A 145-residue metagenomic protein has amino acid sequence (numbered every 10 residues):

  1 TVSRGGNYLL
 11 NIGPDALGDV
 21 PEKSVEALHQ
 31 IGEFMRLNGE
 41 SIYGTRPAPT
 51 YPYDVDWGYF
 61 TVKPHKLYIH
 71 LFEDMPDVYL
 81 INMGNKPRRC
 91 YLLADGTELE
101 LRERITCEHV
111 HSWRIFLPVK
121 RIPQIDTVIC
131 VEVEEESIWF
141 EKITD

Functional and structural regions predicted by a protein language model:
T1-D145: Mature catalytic domains of secreted/periplasmic carbohydrate-active enzymes
